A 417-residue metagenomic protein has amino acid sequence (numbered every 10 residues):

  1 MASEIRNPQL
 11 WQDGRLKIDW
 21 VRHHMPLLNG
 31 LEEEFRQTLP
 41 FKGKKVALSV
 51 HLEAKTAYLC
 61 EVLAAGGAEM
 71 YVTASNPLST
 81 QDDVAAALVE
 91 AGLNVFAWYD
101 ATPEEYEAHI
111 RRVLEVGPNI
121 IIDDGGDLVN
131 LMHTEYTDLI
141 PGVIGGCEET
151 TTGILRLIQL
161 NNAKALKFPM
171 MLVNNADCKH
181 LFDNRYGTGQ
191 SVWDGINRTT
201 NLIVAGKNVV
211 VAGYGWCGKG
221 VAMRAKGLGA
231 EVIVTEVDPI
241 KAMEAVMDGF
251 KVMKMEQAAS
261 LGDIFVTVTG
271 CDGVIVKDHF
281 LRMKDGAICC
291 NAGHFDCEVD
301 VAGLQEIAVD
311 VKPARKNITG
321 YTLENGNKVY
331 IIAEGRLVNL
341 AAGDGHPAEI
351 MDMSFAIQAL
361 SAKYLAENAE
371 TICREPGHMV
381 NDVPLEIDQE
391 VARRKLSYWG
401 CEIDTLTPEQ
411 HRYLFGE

Functional and structural regions predicted by a protein language model:
M1-F41, V72-T80, A85-K207, F415: Glycine/serine-rich phosphate-binding loop and adjoining beta1-alpha1 elements at the start of nucleotide-handling
L10-M25, F41-K45, E53, F168-G206 (+1 more regions): Adenosine-phosphate binding glycine-rich loop
L48-T56, N76-T80, G126-L128, W216: Gly/Ser/Thr-rich loops at beta-strand to alpha-helix junctions that form or flank small-molecule/cofactor-binding
S49, D124, V266-T269, N291-A292: Short, well-ordered coil/turn residues at beta-beta hairpins and beta-strand->alpha-helix junctions within
V50-A68, D183, G187-L261, T267-T269: Glycine-rich phosphate/diphosphate-binding loop of Rossmann-like nucleotide-binding domains
A74, I120-D124, T137-T152, F280-T322 (+2 more regions): ADP-ribose/adenylate-binding Rossmann-like module
L114-E115, V204, E256-G262, F280-K284: A short, aliphatic-rich alpha-helical micro-motif
